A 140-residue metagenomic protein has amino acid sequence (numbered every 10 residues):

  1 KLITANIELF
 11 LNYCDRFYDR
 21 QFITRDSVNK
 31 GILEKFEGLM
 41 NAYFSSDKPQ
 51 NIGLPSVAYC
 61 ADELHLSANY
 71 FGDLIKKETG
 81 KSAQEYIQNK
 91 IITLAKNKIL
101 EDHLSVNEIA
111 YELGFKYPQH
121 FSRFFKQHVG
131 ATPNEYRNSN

Functional and structural regions predicted by a protein language model:
K1-C14: Amphipathic alpha-helical segments enriched in hydrophobic/aromatic residues interleaved with Lys/Arg
T4, D26-L66, E85-L104: A short, Lys/Arg-enriched amphipathic alpha-helix from helix-turn-helix/homeodomain DNA-binding modules
L9, R16-E34: C-terminal regulatory or interaction extensions
A58, N69, S105-E108, P118-Q119: Residues within helix-turn-helix
F71, H120-F121, F125: Short hydrophobic/aromatic patch on the recognition helix
E78-K116, N138-N140: Terminal helix-turn-helix DNA-binding modules in bacterial transcription factors
R123-N140: …primarily DNA-binding HTH/wHTH and HhH modules…
